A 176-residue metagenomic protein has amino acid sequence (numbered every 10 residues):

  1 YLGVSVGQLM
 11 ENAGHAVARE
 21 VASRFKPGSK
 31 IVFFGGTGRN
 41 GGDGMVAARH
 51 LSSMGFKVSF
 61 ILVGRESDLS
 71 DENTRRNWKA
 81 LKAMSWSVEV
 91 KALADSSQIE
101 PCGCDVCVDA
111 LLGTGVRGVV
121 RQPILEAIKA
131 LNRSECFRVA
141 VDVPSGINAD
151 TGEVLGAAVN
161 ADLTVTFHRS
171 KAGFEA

Functional and structural regions predicted by a protein language model:
Y1-F34: An N-terminal, well-structured beta->alpha segment
P27-F34, R39-A176: Glycine-rich phosphate/dinucleotide-binding loop and adjoining beta-alpha-beta core of small-molecule
